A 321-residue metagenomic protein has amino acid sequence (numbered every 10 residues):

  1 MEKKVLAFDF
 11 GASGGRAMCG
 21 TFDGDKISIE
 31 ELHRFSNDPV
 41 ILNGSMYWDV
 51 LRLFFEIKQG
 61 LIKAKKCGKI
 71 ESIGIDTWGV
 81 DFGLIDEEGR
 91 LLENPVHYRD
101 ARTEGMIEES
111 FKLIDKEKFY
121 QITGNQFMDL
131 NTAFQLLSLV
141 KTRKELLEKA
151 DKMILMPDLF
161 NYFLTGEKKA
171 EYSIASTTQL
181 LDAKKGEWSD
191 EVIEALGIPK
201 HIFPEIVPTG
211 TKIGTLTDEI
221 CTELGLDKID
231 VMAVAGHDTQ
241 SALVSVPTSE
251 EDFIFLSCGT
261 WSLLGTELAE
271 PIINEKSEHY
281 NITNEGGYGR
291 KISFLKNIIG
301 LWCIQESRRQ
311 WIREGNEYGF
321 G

Functional and structural regions predicted by a protein language model:
M1-E93, Q121, C221-V231: N-terminal glycine/serine-rich phosphate-binding loop of ATP-dependent small-molecule kinases, especially carbohydrate
L6-A7, C19-T21, E104, F111-G124 (+5 more regions): Active-site core segments that coordinate phosphate-bearing ligands/cofactors across diverse enzyme families
G11-G14, K69-E71, D76-W78, T132 (+4 more regions): Short, basic and Ser/Thr-rich N-terminal targeting/leader segments
G14, P208-L216, G236, S262: Glycine-rich phosphate-binding loops at beta-strand->alpha-helix junctions
L42, I62-Y98, Q126-L130, N161-D182 (+1 more regions): Short beta-strand-loop/turn "lid" adjacent to the catalytic site in phosphate-handling enzymes
D49, I73, D100, L139 (+2 more regions): Residue-level signal for inorganic ion chemistry
I57-E71, T142-L147, D190-K200: Phosphate/pyrophosphate-binding loops at sites that engage ATP/ADP/AMP, CoA/4′-phosphopantetheine, polyphosphate
L196-T211: A conserved helix-loop-beta module that forms one wall/lid of the active-site cleft in ATP-utilizing catalytic domains
